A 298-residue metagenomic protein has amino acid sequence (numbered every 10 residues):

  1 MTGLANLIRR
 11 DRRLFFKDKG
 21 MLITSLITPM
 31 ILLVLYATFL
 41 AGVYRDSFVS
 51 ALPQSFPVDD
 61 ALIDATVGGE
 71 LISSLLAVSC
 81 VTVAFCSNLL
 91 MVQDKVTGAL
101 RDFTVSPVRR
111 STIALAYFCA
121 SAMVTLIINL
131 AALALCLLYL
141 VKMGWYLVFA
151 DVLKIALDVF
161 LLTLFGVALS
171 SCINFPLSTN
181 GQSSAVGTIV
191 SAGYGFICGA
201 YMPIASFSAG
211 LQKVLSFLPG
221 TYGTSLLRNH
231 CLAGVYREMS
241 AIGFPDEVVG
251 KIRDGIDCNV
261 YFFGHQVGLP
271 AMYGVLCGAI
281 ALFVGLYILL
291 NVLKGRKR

Functional and structural regions predicted by a protein language model:
M1-R9, L211-F217: Short, membrane-interfacial amphipathic segments enriched in basic
L14-S50, G68-F85, A122, L126-N129 (+2 more regions): Hydrophobic alpha-helical transmembrane segments of multi-pass membrane transport/permease proteins
G20-M21, T112, Q182, K213: Residue-level recognition of membrane-helix boundary sites in multi-pass small-molecule transporters
I31, D64-M143: Hydrophobic alpha-helical transmembrane segments of multi-pass membrane transport proteins
V34-Y44, N174-V235: Transmembrane helix segments
S47-I63: Perimembrane loop-to-helix junctions flanking transmembrane segments
R110, F118-C198: Alpha-helical transmembrane segments and their short interhelical loops
I242-R298: Junction motif at the cytosolic side of a transmembrane helix
